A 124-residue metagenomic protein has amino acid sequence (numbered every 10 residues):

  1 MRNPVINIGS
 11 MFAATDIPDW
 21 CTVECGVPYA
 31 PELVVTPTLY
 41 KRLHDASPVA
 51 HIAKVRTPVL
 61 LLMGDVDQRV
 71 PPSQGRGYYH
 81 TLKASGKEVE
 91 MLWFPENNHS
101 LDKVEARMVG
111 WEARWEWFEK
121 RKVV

Functional and structural regions predicted by a protein language model:
M1-V124: Active-site-proximal cap/loop segments of hydrolase catalytic domains
